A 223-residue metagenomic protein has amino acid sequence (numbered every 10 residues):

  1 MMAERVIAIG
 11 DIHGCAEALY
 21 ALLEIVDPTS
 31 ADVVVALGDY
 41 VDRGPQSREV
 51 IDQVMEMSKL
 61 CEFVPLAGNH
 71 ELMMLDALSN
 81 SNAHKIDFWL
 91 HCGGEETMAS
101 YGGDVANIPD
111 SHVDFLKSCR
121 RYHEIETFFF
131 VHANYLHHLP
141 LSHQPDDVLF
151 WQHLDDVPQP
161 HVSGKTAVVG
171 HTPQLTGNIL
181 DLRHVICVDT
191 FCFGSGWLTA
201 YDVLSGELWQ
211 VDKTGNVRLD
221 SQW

Functional and structural regions predicted by a protein language model:
M1-Q53: N-terminal active-site segment of His-dependent metallophosphoesterases
A3, T29-A31, L60-E62, E126 (+1 more regions): A general structural motif
A8, V34-A36, P65-L66, F129 (+2 more regions): Residue-level marker for buried hydrophobic side chains located in beta-strands that build the well-ordered beta-sheet
D11, G38-D39, G68-N69, H171 (+1 more regions): Active-site glycine-centered loops adjacent to acidic/histidine catalytic or metal-binding residues that shape
H13-G14, D42, E71-L72, Y135 (+2 more regions): Short, glycine/acidic-enriched loop or turn micro-motifs at the edges of active sites
A21-E24, E49-D52, S79-N82, Q144-D146 (+2 more regions): Short, glycine/charged-enriched secondary-structure capping and boundary segments
R43-E124, L154-P158: Active-site neighborhood of divalent metal-dependent phosphoester bond hydrolases
H91-W197, V203-S221: Acidic, His/Gly-enriched loop-helix segments that form or flank divalent-metal centers in metallo-dependent hydrolases
